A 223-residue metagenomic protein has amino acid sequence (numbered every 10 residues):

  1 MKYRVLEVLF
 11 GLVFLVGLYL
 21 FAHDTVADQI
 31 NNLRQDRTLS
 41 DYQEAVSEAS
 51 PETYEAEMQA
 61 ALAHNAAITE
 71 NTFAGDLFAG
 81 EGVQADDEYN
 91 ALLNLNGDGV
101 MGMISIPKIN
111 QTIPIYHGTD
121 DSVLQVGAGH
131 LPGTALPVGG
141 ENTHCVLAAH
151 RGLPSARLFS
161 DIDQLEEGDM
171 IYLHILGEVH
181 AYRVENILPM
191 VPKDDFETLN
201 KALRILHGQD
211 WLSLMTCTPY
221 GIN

Functional and structural regions predicted by a protein language model:
M1-M101: Extracytoplasmic entry segments of secretory-pathway proteins
K2-V8, F14, L20-L33, T38 (+2 more regions): Extracytoplasmic/periplasmic soluble domains downstream of a signal peptide or transmembrane helix
G80-A128: Structured, soluble extracytoplasmic/luminal domains of envelope-associated proteins
